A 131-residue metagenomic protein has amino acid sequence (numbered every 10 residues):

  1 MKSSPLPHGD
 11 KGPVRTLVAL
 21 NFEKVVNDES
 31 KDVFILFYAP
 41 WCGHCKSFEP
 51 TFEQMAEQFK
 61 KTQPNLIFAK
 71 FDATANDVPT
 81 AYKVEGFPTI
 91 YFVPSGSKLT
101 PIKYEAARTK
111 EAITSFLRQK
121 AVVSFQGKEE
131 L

Functional and structural regions predicted by a protein language model:
M1-L131: Proteins that catalyze or organize thiol-disulfide redox chemistry and the adjacent proteostasis machinery handling
